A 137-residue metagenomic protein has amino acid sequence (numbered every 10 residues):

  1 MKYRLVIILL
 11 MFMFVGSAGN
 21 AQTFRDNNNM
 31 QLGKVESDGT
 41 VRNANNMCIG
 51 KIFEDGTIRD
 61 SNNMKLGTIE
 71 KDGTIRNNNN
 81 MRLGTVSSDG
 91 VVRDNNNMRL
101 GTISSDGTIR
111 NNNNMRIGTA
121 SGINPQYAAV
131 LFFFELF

Functional and structural regions predicted by a protein language model:
K2-C48, E54-L66, K71-F137: Long terminal segments
